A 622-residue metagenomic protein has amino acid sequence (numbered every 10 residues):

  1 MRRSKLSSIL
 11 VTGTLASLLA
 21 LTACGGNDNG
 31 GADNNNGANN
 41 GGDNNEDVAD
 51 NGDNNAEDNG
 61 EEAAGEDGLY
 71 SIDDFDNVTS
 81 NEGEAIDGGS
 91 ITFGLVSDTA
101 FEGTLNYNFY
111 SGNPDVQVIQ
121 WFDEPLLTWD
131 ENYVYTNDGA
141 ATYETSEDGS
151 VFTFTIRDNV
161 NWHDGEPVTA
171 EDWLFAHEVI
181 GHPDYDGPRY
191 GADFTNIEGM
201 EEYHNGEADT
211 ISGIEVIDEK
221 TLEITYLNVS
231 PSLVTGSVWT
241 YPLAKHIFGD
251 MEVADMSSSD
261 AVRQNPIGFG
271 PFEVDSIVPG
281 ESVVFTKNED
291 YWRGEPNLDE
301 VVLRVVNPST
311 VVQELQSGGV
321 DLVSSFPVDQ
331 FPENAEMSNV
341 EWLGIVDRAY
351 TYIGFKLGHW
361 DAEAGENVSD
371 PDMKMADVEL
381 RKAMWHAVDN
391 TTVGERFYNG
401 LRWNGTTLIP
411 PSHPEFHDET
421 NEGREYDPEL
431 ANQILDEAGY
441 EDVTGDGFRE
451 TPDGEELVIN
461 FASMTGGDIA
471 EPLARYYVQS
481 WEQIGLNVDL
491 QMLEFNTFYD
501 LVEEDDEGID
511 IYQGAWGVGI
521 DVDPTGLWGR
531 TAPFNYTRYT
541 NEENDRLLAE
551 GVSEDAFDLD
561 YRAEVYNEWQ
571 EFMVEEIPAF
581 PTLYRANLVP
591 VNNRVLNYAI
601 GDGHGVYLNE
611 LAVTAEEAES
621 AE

Functional and structural regions predicted by a protein language model:
M1-L10: Bacterial Sec-dependent N-terminal signal peptides
R3-S4, E131, R157-D186, P271-F397 (+3 more regions): Extracytoplasmic/periplasmic ligand-capture domains
A20-A23: C-terminal motif of bacterial Sec signal peptides marking the signal peptidase cleavage site
G25-Y70: Short, low-complexity, disordered segments immediately C-terminal to signal peptides in bacterial exported proteins
D73-N77, I91-E147, I267: N-terminal lobe/hinge region of extracytoplasmic solute-binding protein
I86-S90, W121, D138-A140, G149-V151 (+8 more regions): Extracytoplasmic
R189-D250: Surface-exposed binding/hinge segments that line and control ligand-binding clefts or catalytic entry sites
V591-E622: Long beta-strand-rich cores associated with HINT superfamily self-processing modules
